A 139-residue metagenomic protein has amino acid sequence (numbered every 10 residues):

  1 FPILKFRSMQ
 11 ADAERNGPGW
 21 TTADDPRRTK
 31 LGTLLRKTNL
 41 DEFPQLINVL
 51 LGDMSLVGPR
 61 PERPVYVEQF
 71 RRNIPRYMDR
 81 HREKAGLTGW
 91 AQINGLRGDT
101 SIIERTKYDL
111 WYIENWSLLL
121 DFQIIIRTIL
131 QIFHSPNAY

Functional and structural regions predicted by a protein language model:
F1-Y139: Conserved small/aromatic sequence motifs within transmembrane helices
